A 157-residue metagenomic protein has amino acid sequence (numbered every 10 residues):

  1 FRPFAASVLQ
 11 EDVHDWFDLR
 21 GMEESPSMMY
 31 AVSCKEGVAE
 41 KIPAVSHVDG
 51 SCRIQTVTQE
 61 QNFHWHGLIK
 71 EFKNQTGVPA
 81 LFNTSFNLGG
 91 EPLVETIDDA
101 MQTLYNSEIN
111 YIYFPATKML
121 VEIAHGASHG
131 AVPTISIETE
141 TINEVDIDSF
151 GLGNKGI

Functional and structural regions predicted by a protein language model:
F1-I157: Flexible beta->alpha loop and helix N-cap segments adjacent to enzyme active/binding sites
